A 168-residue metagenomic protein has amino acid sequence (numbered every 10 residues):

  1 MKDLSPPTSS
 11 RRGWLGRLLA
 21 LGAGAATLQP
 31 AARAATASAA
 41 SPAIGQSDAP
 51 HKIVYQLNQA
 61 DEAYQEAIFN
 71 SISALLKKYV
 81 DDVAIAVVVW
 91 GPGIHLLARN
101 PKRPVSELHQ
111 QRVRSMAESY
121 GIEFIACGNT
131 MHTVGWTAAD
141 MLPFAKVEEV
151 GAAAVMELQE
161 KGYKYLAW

Functional and structural regions predicted by a protein language model:
K2-G22: N-terminal secretory signal peptides and thylakoid transit peptides that target proteins across membranes
Q29-I53: C-terminal segment of N-terminal export signals and the immediately downstream linker at the start of the mature
K52-N58, V88: Short glycine-rich or small-residue beta-strand-to-loop segments that form or flank ligand, phosphate, metal/Fe-S
Q56-F69, L97-P101: Short, glycine-rich nucleotide/cofactor-binding loops
A67-V80: Histidine-anchored nucleotide/phosphate-binding helix
Y79-V87, A126-G128: Surface-exposed patches in mature extracellular/periplasmic domains of secreted proteins
A84-A98: Acidic helix-start/capping segments at beta-turn-to-alpha-helix junctions
N100-W168: A cross-taxonomic marker for long C-terminal extensions/tails that follow the last structured domain
